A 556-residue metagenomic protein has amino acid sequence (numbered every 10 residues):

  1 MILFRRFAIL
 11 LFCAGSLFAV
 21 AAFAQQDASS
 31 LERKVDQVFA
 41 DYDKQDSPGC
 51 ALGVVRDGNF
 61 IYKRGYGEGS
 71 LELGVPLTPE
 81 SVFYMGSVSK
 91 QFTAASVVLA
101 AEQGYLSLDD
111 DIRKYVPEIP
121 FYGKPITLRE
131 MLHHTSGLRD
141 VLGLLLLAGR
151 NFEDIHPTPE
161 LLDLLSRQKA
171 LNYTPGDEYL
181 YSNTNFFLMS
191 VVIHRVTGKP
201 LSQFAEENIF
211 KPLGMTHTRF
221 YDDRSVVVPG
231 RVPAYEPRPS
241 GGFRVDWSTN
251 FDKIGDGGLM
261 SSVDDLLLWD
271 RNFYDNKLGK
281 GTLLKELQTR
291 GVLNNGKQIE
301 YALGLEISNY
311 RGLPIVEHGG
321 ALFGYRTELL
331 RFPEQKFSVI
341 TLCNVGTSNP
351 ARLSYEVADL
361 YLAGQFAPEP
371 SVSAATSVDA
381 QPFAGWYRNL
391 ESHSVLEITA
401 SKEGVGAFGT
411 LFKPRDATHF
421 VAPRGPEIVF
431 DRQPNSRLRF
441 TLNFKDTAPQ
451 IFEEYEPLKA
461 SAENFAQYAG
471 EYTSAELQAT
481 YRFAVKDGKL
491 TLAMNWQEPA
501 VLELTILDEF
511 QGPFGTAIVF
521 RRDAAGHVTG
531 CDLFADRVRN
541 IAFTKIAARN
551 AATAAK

Functional and structural regions predicted by a protein language model:
I2-L77, V82-F83, L99-S107, H133-L138 (+6 more regions): N-terminal leader/targeting segments and the immediately adjacent pre-domain N-terminus
Q25-K63, T197-E206, K211, R244-V501 (+1 more regions): Catalytic loop of the DD-peptidase/beta-lactamase superfamily, centered on the K-T-G motif and neighboring
P48, E68-N183, T197-K199, E207 (+1 more regions): Active-site-proximal loop and beta-strand segments within enzyme catalytic domains
I61, I119-T127, S136-L144, Y173 (+5 more regions): Secretory-pathway/luminal and periplasmic proteins that interact with or process carbohydrate-rich
T93-A94, N185-S190, L267: Well-ordered alpha-helical segments within folded domains of soluble proteins
V98-Q103, S190-R195, L268-Y274: Short glycine/serine- and small hydrophobic-enriched flexible loop segments
T127, N185, S262-D265: An acidic site on a long C-lobe helix of protein kinase domains
N183-N185, N344: Asparagine-centered polar/low-complexity signal
